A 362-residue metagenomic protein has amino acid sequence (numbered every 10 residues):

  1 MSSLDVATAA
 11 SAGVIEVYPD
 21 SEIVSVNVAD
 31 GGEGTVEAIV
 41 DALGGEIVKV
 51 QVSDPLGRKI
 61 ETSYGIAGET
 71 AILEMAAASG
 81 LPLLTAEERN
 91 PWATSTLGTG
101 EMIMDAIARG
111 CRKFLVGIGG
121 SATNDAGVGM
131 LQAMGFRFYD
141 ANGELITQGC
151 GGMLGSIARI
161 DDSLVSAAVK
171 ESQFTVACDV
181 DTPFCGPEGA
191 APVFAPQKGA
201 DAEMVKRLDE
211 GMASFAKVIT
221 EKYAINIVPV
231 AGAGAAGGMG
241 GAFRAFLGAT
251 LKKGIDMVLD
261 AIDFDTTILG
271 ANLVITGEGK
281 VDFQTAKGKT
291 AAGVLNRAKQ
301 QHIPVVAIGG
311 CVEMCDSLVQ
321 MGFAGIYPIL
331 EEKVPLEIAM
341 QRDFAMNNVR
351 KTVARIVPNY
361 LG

Functional and structural regions predicted by a protein language model:
M1-I118, A122-G362: N-terminal loops that bind phosphate or other acidic moieties and the adjacent beta-alpha structural core
